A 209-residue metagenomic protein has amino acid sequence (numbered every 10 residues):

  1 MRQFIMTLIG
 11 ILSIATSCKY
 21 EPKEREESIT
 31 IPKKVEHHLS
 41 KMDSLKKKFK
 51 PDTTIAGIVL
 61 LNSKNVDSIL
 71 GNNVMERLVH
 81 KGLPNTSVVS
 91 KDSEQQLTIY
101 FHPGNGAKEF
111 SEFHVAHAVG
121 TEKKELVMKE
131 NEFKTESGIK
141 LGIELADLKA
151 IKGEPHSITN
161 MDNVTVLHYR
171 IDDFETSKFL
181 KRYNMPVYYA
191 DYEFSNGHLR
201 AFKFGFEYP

Functional and structural regions predicted by a protein language model:
R2-L8: Sec-dependent signal peptide recognition, specifically the positively charged N-region followed immediately by
A15-S17: C-terminal motif of bacterial Sec signal peptides marking the signal peptidase cleavage site
K19-N163, Y169, P186, D191-P209: Short helix/turn-capping signatures at newly exposed starts of structured segments
I171-F174, K178: Surface-exposed intrinsically disordered loops and tails
F179-Y183: Short consensus segments that form the blades of beta-propeller domains, in both extracellular/periplasmic
